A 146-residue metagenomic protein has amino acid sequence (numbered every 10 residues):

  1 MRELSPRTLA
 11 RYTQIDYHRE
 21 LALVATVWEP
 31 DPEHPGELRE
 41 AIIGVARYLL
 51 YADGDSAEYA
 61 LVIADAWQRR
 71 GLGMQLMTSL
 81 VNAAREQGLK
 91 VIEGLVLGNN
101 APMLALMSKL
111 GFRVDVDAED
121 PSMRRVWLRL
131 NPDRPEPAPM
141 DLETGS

Functional and structural regions predicted by a protein language model:
M1-S146: Long, contiguous binding/interaction regions
